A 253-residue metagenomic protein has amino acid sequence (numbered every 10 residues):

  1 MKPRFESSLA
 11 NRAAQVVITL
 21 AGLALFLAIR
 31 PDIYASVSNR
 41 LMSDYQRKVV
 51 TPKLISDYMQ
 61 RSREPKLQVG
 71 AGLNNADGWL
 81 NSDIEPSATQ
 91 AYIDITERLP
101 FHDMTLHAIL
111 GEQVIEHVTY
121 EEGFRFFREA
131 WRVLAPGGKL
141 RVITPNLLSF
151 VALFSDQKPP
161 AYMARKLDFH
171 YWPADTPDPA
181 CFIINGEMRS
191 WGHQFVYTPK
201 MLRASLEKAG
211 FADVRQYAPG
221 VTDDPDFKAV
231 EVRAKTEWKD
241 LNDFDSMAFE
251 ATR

Functional and structural regions predicted by a protein language model:
M1-S62: Membrane-proximal basic amphipathic "stem/tether" segments
S36-N74, T222-V232, E237-F244: SAM-dependent nucleic-acid methyltransferase catalytic core
V49-K53, I93, R125, Y197: Short, conserved clusters of charged catalytic residues that mark active-site and nucleotide-handling motifs
E64-A152, F249-R253: Conserved SAM-binding loop
E122-W131, A135, K139-T252: S-adenosyl-L-methionine-dependent methyltransferase catalytic module, highlighting the catalytic core
